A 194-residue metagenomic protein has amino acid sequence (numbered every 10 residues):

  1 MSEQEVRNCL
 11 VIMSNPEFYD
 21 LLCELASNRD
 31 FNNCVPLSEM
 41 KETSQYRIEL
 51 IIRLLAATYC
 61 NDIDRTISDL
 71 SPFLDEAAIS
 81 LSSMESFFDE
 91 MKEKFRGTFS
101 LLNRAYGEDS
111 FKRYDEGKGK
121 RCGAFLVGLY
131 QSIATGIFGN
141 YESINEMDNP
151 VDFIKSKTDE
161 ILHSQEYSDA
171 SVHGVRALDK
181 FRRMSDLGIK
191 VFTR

Functional and structural regions predicted by a protein language model:
M1-D169: Solvent-exposed functional surfaces
D109, E160-R194: Acidic, carboxylate-rich catalytic segments that either coordinate divalent cations
